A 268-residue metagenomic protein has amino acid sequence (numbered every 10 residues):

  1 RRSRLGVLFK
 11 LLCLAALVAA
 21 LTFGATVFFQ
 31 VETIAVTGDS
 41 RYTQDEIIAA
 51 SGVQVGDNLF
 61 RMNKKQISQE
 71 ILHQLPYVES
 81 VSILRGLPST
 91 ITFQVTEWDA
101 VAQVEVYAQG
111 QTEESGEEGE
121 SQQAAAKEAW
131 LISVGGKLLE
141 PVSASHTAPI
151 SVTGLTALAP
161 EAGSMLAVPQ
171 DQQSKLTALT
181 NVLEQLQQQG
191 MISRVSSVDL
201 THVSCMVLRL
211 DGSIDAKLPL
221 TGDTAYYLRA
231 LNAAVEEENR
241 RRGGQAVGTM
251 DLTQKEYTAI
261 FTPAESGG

Functional and structural regions predicted by a protein language model:
R1-V18, F23, G56, S80-G268: Charged, solvent-exposed interaction patches on well-folded alpha/beta domains that mediate macromolecular contacts
V18-D39: Aromatic-capped interface at the extracytoplasmic side of an N-terminal signal-anchor transmembrane helix
T22-G24, A35, E46, G52-V55 (+2 more regions): Preference for short coil/turn "hinge" residues that link or interrupt alpha-helices
S40-H73: Short extracytoplasmic
A50, Q74, A234-E238: Conserved short hydrophobic interaction patches
H73-L75, I83: Structural recognition of beta-strand segments within beta-rich domains
